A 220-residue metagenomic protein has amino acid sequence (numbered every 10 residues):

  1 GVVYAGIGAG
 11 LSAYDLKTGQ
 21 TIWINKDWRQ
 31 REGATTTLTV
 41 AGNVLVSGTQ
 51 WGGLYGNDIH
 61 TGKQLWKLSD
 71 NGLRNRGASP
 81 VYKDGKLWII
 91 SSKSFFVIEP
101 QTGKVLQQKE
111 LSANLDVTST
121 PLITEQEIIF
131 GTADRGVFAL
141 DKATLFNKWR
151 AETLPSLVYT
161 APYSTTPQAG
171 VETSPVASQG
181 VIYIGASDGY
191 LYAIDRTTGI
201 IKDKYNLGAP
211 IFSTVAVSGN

Functional and structural regions predicted by a protein language model:
G6-G8, T49-Q50, I90-S92, T132-A133 (+1 more regions): Structural signature of WD-repeat beta-propellers
G8, T21-A41, Q50-W51, Q64-K83 (+4 more regions): Extracytoplasmic beta-rich repeat domains
D15-G19, D58-G62, E99-G103, D141-L145 (+1 more regions): Short loop/turn segments that connect beta-strands within beta-propeller blades
F95, G136, P155-S156, Y190: Short, catalytically relevant binding-site loops at active-site mouths
T118, L122-T124, F130-G136, S187: Beta-propeller domains
